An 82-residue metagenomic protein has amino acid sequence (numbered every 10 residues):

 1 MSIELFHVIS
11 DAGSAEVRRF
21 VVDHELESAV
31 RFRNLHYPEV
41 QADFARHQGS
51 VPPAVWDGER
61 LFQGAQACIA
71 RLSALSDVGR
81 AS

Functional and structural regions predicted by a protein language model:
M1-R31, Y37: Local sequence-structure signature of Cys/Sec-based thiol-disulfide redox active-site neighborhoods
M1-S2, R80-S82: N-terminal leader/targeting and pre-domain segments
A15, A42, A70: Alpha-helical elements of the RecA-like P-loop NTPase motor core of helicases
D23-L26, R46, A74: Secondary-structure boundary motif
L26-E27, G49-S50, G58-E59: Short glycine/proline-enriched coil/turn segments at helix->beta-strand junctions
R31-S50, V78: Thioredoxin-like thiol-disulfide oxidoreductase module
W56-A81: Non-catalytic, surface beta->alpha helical segment in thiol-disulfide oxidoreductase systems
